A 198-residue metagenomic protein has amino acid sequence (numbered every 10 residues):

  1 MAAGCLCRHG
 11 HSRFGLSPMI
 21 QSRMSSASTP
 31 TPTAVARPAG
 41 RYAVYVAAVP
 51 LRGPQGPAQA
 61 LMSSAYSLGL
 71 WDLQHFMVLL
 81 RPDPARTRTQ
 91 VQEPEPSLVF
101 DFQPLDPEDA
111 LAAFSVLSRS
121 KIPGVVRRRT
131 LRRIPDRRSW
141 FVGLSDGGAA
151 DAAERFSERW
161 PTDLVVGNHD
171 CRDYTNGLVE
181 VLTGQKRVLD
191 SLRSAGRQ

Functional and structural regions predicted by a protein language model:
C5-C7, G15-H169, E180-Q198: Non-catalytic ligand/cofactor/substrate-binding and regulatory segments of enzyme domains
T175: PAPS/PAP-binding and catalytic site of the sulfotransferase fold
